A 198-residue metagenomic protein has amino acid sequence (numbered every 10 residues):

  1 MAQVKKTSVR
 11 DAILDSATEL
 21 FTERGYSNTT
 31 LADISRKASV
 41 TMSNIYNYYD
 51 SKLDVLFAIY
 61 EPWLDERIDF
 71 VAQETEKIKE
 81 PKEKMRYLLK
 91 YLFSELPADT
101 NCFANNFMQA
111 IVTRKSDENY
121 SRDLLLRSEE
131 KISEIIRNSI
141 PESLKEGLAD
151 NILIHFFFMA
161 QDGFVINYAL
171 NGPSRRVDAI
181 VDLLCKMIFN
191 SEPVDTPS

Functional and structural regions predicted by a protein language model:
M1-S8, V194-S198: N-terminal intrinsically disordered/low-complexity leader segments
Q3-V4, S8, D50, A58 (+3 more regions): Residues at secondary-structure transition points
A12, S16, L20-D54, A58: Helix-turn-helix
E23-S27, I78, D99: Short coil/turn segments at alpha/beta junctions that flank glycine-rich nucleotide-binding fingerprints
A58, P62, A72-A98, L153-F157 (+2 more regions): Hydrophobic alpha-helical connector segments
D65-Q73, S116-L144, N151-H155, D182: Amphipathic alpha-helical packing segments from all-alpha helical-bundle domains
K84, L96-N119, L170: Amphipathic alpha-helical segments used for helix-helix packing
S94, E130-E142, E146, H155 (+2 more regions): C-terminal peripheral helix-coil segments that are non-catalytic and often amphipathic
